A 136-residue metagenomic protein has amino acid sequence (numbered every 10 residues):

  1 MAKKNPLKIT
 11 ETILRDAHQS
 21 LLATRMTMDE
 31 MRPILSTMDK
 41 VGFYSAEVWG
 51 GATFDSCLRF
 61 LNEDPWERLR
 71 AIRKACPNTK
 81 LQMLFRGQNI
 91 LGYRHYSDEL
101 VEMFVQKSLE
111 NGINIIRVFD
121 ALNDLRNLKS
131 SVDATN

Functional and structural regions predicted by a protein language model:
M1-T24, C76-Y93: N-terminal small/glycine-rich loop or linker at the start of catalytic domains across soluble metabolic enzymes
A2-N5, T37-G42, I72-A75, E99-E102: Short low-complexity stretches enriched in small and charged residues
K3-K4, D29, E63-W66: Short amphipathic alpha-helical surface micro-motifs
P6-V48, S56-C57: Conserved N-terminal beta1-alpha1 strand-loop-helix module at the mouth
G50-T135: Active-site beta->alpha loop and helix N-cap motifs at the rims of alpha/beta catalytic domains
